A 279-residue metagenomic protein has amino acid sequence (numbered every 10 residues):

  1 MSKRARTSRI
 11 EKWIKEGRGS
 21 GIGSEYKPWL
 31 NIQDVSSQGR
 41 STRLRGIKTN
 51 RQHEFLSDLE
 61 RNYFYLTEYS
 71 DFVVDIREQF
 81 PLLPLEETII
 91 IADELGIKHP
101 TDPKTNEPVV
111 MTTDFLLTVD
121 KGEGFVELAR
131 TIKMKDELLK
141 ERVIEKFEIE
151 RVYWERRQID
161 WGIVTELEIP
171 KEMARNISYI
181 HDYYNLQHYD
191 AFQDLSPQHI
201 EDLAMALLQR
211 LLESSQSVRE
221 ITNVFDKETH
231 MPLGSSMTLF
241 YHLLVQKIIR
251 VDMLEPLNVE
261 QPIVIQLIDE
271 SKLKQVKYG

Functional and structural regions predicted by a protein language model:
M1-G279: Electrostatic, structured charged patches in enzyme active sites and in nucleic-acid/phosphate-binding
